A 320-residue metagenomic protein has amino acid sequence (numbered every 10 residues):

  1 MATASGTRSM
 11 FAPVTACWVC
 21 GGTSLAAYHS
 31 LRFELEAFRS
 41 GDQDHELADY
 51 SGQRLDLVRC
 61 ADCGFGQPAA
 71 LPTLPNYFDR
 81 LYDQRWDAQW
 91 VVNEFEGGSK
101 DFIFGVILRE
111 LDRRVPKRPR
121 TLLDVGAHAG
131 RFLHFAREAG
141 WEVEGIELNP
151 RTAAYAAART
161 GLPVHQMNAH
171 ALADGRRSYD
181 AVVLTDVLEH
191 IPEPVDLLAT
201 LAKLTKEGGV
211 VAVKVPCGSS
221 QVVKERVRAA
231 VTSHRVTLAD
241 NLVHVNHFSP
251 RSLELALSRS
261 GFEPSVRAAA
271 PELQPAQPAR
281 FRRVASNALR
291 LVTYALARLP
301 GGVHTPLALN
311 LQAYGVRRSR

Functional and structural regions predicted by a protein language model:
A2-T185, V195-L198, A268-A270, P278-R283 (+1 more regions): Conserved N-terminal segment of class I S-adenosyl-L-methionine
A12, L184, P192-L204, V210-R318: S-adenosyl-L-methionine-dependent methyltransferase catalytic module, highlighting the catalytic core
R120, G208-G209: Surface-exposed loop/turn positions
